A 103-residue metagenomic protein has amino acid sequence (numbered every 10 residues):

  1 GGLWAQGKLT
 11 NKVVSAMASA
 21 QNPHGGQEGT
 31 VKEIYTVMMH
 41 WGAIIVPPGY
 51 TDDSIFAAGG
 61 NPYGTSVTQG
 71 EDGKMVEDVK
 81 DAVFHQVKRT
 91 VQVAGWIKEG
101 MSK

Functional and structural regions predicted by a protein language model:
G1-D52: Helix-loop-strand module that forms the ligand-binding subsite of alpha/beta enzymes
V46-K103: Glycine-rich phosphate/pyrophosphate-binding loop and the adjoining helix
